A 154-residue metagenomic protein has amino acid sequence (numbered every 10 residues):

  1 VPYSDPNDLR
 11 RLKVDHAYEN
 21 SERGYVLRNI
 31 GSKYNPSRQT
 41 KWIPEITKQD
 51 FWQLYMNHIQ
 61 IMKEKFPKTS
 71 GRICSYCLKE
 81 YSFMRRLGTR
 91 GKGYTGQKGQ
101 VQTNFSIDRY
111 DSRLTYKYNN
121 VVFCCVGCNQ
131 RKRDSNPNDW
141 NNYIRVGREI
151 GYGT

Functional and structural regions predicted by a protein language model:
P2-R10, T89-K92: Short Lys/Arg-rich cationic patches that frequently serve as NLS/NoLS or arginine-rich RNA/DNA-binding motifs
Y3-S4, I43-I46, Y116, S135: Short coil/turn linker and secondary-structure boundary residues
S4-N7, V14, Y18-S21, I107 (+1 more regions): Intrinsic disorder/low-complexity signal
R10-Y76, R113: Short, charged surface segments at domain edges that flank catalytic/cofactor-binding sites
E22, N29, T69, R86-Y94 (+2 more regions): Intrinsically disordered, low-complexity segments enriched in small/polar residues
S75-L78, G127: Short, cysteine/histidine-rich loop/knuckle motifs that typically chelate Zn2+
K79-F123, K132: Histidine-centered nuclease catalytic patch
T115, N119, F123-V126, Q130-T154: A detector for short metal-coordination/catalytic motifs
